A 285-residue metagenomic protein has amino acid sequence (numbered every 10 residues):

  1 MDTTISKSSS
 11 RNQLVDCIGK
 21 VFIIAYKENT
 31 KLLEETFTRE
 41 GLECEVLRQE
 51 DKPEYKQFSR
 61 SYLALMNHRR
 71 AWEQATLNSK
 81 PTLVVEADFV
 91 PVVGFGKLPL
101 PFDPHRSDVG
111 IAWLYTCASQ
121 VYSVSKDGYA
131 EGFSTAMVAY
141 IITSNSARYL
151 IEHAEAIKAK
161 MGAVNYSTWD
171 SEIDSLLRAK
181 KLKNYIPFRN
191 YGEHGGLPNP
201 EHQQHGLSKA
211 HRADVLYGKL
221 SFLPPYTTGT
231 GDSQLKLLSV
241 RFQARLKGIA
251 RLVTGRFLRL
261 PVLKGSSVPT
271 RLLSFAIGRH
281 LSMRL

Functional and structural regions predicted by a protein language model:
D2-V85, F89-L285: An acidic/histidine-cluster motif and surrounding catalytic segment that typifies divalent-metal-assisted enzyme active
